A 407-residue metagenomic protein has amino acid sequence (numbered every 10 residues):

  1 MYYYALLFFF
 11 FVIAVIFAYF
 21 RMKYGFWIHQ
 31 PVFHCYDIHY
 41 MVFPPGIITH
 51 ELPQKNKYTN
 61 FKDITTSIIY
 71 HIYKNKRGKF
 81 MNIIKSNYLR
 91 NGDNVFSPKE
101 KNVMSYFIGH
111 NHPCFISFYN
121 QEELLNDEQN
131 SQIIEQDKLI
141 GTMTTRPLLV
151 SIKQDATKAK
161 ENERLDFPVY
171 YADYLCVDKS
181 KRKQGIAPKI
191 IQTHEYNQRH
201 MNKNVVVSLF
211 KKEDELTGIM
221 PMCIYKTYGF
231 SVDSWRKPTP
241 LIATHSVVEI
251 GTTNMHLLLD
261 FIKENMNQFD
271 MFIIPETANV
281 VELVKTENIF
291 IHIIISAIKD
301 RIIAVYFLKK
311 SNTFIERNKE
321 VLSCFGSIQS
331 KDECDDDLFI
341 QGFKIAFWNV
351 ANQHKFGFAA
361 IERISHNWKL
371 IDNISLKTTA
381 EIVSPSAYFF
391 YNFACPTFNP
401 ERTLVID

Functional and structural regions predicted by a protein language model:
Y2-E264, Q268-V281, A304-K309, Q341 (+1 more regions): An N-terminus-focused feature that recognizes amino-terminal "leader" regions
F115-N120, I291-A297: Cytosolic beta-strand hydrophobic patch enriched in CBS
P168-K179, E316-C334: Conserved acetyl-CoA binding element of GNAT-fold acetyltransferases
E264-D270, E287-F290, Y306, N312 (+1 more regions): Eukaryotic modular interaction domains in large regulatory/scaffold proteins
S296, K310, G326-Q329, R363-S365: Active-site proximal loops enriched in glycine and acidic residues that flank catalytic Cys/His/Asp and coordinate
C334-Q341: Long, low-complexity regulatory regions of eukaryotic transcription regulators
